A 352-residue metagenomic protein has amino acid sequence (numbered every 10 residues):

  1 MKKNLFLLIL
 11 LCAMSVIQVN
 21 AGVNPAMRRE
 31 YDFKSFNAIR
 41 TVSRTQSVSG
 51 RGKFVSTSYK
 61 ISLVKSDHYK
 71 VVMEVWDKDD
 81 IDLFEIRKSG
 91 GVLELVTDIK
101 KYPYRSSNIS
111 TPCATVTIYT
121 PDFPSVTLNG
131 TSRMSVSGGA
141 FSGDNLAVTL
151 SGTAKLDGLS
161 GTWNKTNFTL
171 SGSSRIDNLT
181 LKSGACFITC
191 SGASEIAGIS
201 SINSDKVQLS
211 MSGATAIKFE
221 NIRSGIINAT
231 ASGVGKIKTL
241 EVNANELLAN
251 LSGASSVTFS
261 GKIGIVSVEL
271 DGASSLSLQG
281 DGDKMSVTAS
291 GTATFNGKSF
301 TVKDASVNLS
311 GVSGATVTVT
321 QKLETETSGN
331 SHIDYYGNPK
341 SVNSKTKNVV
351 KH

Functional and structural regions predicted by a protein language model:
M1-A26: Bacterial Sec-dependent N-terminal signal peptides
K2, N20-G22, E74, S107 (+3 more regions): Generic alpha-helix detector with strongest preference for long hydrophobic helices that associate with membranes
I9-L10, M27, A114, V317: Generic detector of short alpha-helix boundary/capping microenvironments and adjacent low-complexity segments
V19-S151, K155-S210, K218-T230, D283 (+3 more regions): Acidic (Asp/Glu) and glycine-rich low-complexity loops/linkers that are typically intrinsically disordered
L179-T180, I196-V207, A214-H352: Short, surface-exposed interaction patches in beta-rich subdomains that mediate adhesion/assembly near membranes
